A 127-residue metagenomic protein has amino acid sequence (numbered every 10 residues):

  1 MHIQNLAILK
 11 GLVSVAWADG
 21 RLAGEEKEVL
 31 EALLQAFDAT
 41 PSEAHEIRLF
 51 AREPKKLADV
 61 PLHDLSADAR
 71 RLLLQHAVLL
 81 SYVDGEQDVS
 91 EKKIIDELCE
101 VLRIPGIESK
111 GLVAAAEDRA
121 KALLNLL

Functional and structural regions predicted by a protein language model:
M1-L127: Small-residue-enriched hydrophobic alpha-helices in membranes
